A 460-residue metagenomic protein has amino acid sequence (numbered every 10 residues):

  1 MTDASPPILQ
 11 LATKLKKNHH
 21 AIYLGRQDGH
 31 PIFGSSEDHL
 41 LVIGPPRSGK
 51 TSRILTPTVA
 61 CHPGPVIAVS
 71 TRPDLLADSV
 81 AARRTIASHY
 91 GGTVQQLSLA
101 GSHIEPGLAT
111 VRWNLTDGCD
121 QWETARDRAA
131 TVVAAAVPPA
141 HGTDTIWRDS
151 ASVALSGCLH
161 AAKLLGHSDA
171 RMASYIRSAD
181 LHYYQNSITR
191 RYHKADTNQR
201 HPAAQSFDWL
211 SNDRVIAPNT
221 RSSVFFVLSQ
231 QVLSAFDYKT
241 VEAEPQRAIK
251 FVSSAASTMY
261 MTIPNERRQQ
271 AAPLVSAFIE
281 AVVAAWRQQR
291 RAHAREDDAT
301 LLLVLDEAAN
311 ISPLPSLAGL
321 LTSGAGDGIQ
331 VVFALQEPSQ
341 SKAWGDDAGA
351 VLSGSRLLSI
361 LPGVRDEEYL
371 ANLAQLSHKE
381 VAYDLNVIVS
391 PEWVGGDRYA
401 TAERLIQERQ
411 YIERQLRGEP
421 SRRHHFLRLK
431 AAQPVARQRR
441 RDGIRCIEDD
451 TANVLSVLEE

Functional and structural regions predicted by a protein language model:
M1-K17: Charged, amphipathic alpha-helical linker segments immediately N-terminal to NTP-binding catalytic cores
K14-Q27, P31-I32, S36-I329, Q415-Q438 (+2 more regions): P-loop NTPase motor domains
A21, T110, F207, A248 (+4 more regions): Generic secondary-structure boundary/loop-capping signal
P65-V69, T93-S98, Q330-Q336, L358-P362 (+1 more regions): Short hydrophobic alpha-helical runs that function as membrane-insertion/retention elements
I146-D149, G319-T322, S339-E460: P-loop NTPase motor core of the ASCE superfamily
P264, A308, Q336-P338, G363-V364: Histidine- and/or cysteine-centered catalytic micro-motif in compact active-site loops
